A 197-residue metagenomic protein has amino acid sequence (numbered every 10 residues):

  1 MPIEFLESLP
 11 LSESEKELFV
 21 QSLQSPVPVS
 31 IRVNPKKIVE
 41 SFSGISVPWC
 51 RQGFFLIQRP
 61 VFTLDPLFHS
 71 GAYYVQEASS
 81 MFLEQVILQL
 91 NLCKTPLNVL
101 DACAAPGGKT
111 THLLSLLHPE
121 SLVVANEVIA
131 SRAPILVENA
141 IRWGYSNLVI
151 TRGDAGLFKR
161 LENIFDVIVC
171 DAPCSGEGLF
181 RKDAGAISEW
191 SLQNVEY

Functional and structural regions predicted by a protein language model:
M1-Y197: S-adenosylmethionine
